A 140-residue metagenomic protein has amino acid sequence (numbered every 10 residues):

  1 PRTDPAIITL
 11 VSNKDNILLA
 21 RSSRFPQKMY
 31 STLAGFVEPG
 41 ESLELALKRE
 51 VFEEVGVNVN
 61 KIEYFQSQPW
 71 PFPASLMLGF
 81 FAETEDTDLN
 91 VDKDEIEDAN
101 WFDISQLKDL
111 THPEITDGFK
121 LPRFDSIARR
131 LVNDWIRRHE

Functional and structural regions predicted by a protein language model:
P1-T32, F36, N58-V59, A82-T84: N-terminal strand-loop-strand
I7, L78, E97: Change "...and in nucleic-acid phosphodiester-cleaving endonucleases..." to "...and in nucleic-acid processing enzymes
P26-Y30, D92-E140: Nudix hydrolase/Nudix homology domain
L33, L47, V51: Hydrophobic alpha-helical positions that pack around
E41: Surface-exposed, charge/polar-rich loops and edge strands
G56-F65: Short, well-structured beta-strand/strand-turn elements
Q68-K93: Active-site-adjacent beta-strand/loop module that shapes the phosphate/pyrophosphate-binding cleft
